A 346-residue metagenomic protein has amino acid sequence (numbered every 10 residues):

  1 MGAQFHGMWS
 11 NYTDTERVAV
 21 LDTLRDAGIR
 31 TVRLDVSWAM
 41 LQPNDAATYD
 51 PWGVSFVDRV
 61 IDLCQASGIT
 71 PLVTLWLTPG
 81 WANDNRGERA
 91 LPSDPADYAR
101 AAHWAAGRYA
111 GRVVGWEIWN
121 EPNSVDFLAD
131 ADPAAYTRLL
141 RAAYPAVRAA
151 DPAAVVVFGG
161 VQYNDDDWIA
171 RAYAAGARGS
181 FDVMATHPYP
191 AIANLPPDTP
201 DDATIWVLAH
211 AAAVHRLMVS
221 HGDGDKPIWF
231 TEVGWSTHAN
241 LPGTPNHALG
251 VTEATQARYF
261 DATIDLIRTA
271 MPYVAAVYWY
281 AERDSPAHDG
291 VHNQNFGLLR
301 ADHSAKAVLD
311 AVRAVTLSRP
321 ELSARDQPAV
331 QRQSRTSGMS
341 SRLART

Functional and structural regions predicted by a protein language model:
M1-F5, V32-L34, P71-L75, W116-I118 (+4 more regions): Hydrophobic faces of well-ordered beta-strands that scaffold small-molecule active sites in alpha/beta enzyme cores
M1-R30, D35-S37: Boundary/entry segment of secreted carbohydrate-active catalytic domains
N11-R25, P95-A105, D166-A175, A257-L266: Short, acidic/polar
A27-N164, G224, H238, R283: Substrate-binding cleft and catalytic face of glycoside hydrolase catalytic domains, especially the flexible beta-alpha
V32, C64, A105, W116 (+7 more regions): Conserved, mostly hydrophobic/aromatic
T48, L72, Y98, R108 (+4 more regions): Aromatic-rich peripheral "rim/lid" segments of glycoside hydrolase catalytic domains that contact and position glycan
V60-P71, R108-V113, A142-A154, S180 (+3 more regions): A structural motif corresponding to the C-terminal end of an alpha-helix and its immediate exit/capping segment
P95, A99, D132-A254, D261 (+4 more regions): Noncatalytic carbohydrate-binding groove/subsite architecture in carbohydrate-active enzymes
